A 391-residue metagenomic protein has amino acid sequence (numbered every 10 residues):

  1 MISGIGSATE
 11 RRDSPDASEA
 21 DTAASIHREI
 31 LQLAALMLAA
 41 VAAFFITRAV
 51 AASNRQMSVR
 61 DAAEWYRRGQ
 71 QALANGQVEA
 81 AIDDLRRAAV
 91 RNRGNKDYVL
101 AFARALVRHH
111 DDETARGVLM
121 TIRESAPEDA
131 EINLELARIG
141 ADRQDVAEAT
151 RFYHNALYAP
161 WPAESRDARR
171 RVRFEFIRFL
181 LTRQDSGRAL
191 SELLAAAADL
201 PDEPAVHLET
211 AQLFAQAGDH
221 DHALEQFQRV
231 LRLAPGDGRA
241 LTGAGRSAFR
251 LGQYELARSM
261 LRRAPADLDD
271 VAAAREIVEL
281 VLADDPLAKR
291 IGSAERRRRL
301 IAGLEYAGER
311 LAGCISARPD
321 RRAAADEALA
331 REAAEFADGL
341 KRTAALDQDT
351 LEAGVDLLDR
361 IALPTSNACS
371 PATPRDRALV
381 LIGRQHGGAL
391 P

Functional and structural regions predicted by a protein language model:
S58-G94, A101-R104, R108, F174-T182: Alpha-helical segment of the N-proximal tetratricopeptide repeat
A74, R108-H109, D142, E175-T182 (+3 more regions): Register position in tetratricopeptide repeats
R87-V90, M120-E124, N155-Y158, L194-A198 (+2 more regions): Conserved structural position within tetratricopeptide repeats
Y98, I132, S165-R166, V172 (+3 more regions): TPR alpha-solenoid repeat register
A101, E135, A168, E175 (+3 more regions): Canonical tetratricopeptide repeat
R246, R250, Y254-P391: Eukaryotic alpha-helical solenoid repeat scaffolds
